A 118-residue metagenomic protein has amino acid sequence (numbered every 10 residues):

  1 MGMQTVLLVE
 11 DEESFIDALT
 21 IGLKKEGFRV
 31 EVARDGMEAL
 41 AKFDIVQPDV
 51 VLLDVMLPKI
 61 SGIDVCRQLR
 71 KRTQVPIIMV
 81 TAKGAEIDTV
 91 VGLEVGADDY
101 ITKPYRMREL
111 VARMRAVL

Functional and structural regions predicted by a protein language model:
M1-L118: N-terminal/domain-start alpha-helical segments
